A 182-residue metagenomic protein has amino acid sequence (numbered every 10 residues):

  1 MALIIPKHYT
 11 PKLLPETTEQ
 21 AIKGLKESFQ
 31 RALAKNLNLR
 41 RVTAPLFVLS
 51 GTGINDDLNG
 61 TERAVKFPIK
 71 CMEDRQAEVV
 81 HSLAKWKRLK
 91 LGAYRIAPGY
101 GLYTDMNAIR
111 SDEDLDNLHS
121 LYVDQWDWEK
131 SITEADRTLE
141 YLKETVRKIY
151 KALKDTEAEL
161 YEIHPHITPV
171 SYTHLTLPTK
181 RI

Functional and structural regions predicted by a protein language model:
A2-H119, D127-S131: Class II aminoacyl-tRNA synthetase-like tRNA-binding/catalytic domains
L33-R40, I149-L160: A generic secondary-structure signal for well-formed alpha-helical elements
L39-S50, A158-S171: Short, glycine/acidic-rich hinge or "gate" loops at secondary-structure transitions that mediate conformational
L83-W86, E144-K151, H166-Y172: Noncatalytic linker/hinge segments flanking ATPase motor cores
I96, M106-D112, V123, E129-E157: Intrinsically disordered, low-complexity linker/loop segments enriched in Gly/Pro and charged/polar residues
T173-T179: Conserved small/polar residues in nucleotide/adenosyl-binding loops
